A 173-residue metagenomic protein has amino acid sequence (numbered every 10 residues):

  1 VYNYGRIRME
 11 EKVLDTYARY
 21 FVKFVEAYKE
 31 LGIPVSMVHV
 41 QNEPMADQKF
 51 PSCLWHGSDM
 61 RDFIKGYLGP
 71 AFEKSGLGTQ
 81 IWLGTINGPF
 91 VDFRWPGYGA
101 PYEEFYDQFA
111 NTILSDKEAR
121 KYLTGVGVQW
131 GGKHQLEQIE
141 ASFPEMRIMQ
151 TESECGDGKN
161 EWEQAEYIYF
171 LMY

Functional and structural regions predicted by a protein language model:
V1-N111: Substrate-binding cleft and catalytic face of glycoside hydrolase catalytic domains, especially the flexible beta-alpha
L14-D15, A100-E104, L123-V126, G158-W162: Short linear motifs at secondary-structure transitions and domain/linker junctions
E30-S36, N42, G84, Y106-H134 (+1 more regions): Aromatic- and acid-rich polysaccharide-binding/catalytic face of secreted or lumenal carbohydrate-active enzymes
L68-P70, I113-D116, F170-M172: Intrinsically disordered, low-complexity boundary segments flanking structured domains
S75-L77, A119, S142-P144: Short, structurally constrained coil/turn elements that cap an alpha-helix or connect an alpha-helix to the following
G125-Y173: Catalytic-core region of carbohydrate-active enzymes that cleave or remodel glycosidic bonds
